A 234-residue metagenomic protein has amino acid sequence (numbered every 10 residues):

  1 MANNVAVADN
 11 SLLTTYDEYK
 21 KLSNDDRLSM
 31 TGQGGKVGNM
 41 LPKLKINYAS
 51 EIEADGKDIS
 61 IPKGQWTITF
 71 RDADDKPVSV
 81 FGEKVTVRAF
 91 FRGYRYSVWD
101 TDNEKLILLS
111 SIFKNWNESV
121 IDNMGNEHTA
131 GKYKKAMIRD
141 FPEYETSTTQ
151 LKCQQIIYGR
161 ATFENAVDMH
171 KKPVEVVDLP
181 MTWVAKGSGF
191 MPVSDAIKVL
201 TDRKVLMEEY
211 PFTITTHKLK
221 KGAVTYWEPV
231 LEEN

Functional and structural regions predicted by a protein language model:
M1, L231-N234: Short amphipathic alpha-helical segments
A2-V174, K221-E228: OB-fold ssDNA-binding interfaces and closely related basic DNA-contact patches used across DNA replication/repair
Q154-E228, E232: Extended serine/threonine-enriched, polar tracts that run as long, contiguous segments within proteins
